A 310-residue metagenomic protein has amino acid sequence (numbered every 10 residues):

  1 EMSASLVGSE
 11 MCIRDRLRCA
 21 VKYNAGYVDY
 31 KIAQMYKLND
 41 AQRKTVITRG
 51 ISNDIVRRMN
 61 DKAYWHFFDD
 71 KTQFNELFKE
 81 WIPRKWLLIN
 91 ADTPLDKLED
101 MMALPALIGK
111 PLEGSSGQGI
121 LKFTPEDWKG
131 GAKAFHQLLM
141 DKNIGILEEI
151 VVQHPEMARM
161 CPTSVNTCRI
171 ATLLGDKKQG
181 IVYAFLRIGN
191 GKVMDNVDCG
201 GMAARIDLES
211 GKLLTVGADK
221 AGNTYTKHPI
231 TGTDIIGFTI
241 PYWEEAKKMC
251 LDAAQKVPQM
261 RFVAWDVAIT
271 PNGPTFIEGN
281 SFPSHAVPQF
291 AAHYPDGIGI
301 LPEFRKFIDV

Functional and structural regions predicted by a protein language model:
E1-G8, C12: Single conserved hydrophobic/aromatic residue that forms the stacking wall/gate of nucleotide- or nucleobase-binding
S3, R169-A171, A264-D266: Short, surface-exposed charged micro-motifs
R14-E80: Low-complexity, highly charged intrinsically disordered N-terminal segments that act as targeting/localization
D54, R58-C168, D176: Active-site nucleotide/adenylate-binding loops and adjacent lid/helix of ATP-dependent enzymes
L107, G180-V182, T275-I277: Protein kinase-like catalytic core scaffold
E113-S115, V152-Q153, K177, R187-N190 (+2 more regions): Short, solvent-exposed loop/turn segments at secondary-structure junctions
M160-C161, V165-K248: ATP-dependent carboxylate/phosphate-activation module, predominantly the ATP-grasp catalytic core and closely related
T224-L251, Q255-F262, I269-V310: C-terminal active-site "lid" helix and adjoining low-complexity regulatory extension at the edge of ATP-using catalytic
